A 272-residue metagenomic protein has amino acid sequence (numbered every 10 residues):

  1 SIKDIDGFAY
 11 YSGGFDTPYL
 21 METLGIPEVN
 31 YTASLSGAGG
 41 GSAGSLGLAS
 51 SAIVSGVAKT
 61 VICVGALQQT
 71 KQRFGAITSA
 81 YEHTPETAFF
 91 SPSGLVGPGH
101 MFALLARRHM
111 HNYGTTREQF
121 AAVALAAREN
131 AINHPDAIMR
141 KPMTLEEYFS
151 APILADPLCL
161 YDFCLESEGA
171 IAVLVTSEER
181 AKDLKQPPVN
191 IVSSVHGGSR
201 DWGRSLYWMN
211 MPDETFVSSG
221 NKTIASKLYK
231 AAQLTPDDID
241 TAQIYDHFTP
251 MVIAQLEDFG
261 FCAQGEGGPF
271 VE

Functional and structural regions predicted by a protein language model:
S1, D16, L48, F102-A106 (+2 more regions): Short, well-ordered amphipathic alpha-helical segments that serve as non-catalytic structural scaffolds within diverse
I2-Y11, Y31-A33, V61-A66, E118-L125 (+3 more regions): Beta-strand segments within the central parallel beta-sheet cores of soluble alpha/beta enzyme folds
Y11-I62, Q68-M101, M139-L165, G197-D201 (+2 more regions): Conserved catalytic cysteine-centered active-site region of acyl-thioester-dependent Claisen-condensing enzymes
F15-T23, D201-Y207, D246-G268: Short glycine/threonine-rich loop-to-helix capping motif typified by GTGT followed within a few residues by an Asp-Pro
G37-L67, G99-N133, V173-E179: Active-site-proximal alpha-helical scaffold in enzymes
Q72-I77, I132-D136, W202-R204, I253-E257: Short acidic, glycine/serine/threonine-rich loops at helix termini
T87-A88, A122, L154-S219, T223 (+2 more regions): Condensing-enzyme catalytic core mediating Claisen C-C bond formation in acyl metabolism
E214-T249, D258: Extended C-terminal subregions enriched in glycine
